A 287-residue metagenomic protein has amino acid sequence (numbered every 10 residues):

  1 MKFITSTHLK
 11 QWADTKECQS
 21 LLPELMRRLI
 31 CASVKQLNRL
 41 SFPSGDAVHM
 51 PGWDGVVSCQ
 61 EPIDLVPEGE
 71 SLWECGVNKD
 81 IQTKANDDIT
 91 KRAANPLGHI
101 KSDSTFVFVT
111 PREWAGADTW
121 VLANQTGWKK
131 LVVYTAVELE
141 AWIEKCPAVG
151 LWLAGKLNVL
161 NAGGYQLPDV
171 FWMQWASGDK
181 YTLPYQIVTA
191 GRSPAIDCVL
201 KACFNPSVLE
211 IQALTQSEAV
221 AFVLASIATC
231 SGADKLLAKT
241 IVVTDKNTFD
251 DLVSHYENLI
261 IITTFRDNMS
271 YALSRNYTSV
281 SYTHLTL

Functional and structural regions predicted by a protein language model:
M1-Q216, T278: Mixed-charge (Asp/Glu-Lys/Arg
C59, I89-K91, S217-L237: P-loop NTPase Walker A phosphate-binding motif
P96, V121-L122, L200, L224 (+2 more regions): Short amphipathic alpha-helical segments and helix-helix/interface helices
W114-W120, S217-V223, N268-A272: Short, charged/polar "capping" segments at the starts of alpha-helices and the immediately preceding loops
S231-Y282: Conserved P-loop NTPase "ATPase switch" module shared by AAA+ and STAND
T283-L287: Conserved small/polar residues in nucleotide/adenosyl-binding loops
